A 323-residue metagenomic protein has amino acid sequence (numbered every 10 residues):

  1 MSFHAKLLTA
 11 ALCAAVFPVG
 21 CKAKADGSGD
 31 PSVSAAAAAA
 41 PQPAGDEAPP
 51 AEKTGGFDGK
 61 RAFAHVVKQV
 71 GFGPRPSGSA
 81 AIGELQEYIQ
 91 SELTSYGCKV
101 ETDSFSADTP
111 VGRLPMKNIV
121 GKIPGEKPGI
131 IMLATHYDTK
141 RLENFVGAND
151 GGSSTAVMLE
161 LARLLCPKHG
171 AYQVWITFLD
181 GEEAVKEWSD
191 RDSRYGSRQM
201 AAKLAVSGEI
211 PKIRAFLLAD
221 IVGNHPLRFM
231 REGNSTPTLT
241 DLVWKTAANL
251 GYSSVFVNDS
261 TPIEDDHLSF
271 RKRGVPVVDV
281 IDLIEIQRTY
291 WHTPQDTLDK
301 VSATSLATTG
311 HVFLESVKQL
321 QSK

Functional and structural regions predicted by a protein language model:
M1-V19: Sec-dependent bacterial lipoprotein signal peptides
C21-K24: Bacterial signal peptide processing site
P41-E84, Y96, D138, I286-D296: N-terminal capping segment at the start of a domain
K53, S106-D108, R113, A215 (+1 more regions): Active-site-adjacent substrate-binding region of metalloamidase/peptidase-like peptide-processing proteins
G55-A62, R75-Q86, G147-T155, D190-R194 (+5 more regions): Solvent-exposed, acidic/flexible segments
R61-K68, E84, Y88-S95, V100 (+9 more regions): Extracytoplasmic/secreted proteins, especially bacterial periplasmic and envelope-associated proteins
A64, K68-E126: A non-catalytic alpha/beta surface segment that caps or lines the substrate-entry region of metallo-dependent hydrolase
R141-T246, L250, S254, D259-P262 (+1 more regions): Acidic/histidine-rich catalytic neighborhood of metal-dependent amide-processing enzymes
